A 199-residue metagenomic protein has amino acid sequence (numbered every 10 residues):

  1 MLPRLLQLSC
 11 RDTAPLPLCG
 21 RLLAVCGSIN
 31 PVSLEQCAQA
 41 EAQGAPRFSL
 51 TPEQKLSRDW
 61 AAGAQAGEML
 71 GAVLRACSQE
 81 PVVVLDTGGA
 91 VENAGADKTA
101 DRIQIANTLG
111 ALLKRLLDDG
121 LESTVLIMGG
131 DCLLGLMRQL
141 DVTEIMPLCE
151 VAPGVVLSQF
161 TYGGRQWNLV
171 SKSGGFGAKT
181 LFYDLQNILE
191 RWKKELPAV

Functional and structural regions predicted by a protein language model:
M1-V199: Active-site catalytic microenvironments in core metabolic enzymes, especially phosphate/sugar-handling
